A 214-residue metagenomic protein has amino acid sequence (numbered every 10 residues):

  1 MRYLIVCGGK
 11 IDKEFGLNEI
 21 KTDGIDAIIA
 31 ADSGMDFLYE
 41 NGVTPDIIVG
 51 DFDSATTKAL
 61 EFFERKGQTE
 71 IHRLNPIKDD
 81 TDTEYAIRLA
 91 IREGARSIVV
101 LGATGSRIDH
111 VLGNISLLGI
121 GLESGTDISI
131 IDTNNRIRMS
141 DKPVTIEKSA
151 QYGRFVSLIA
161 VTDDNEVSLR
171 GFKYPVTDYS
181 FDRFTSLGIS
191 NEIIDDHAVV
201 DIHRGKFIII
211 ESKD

Functional and structural regions predicted by a protein language model:
M1-F62: N-terminal beta-strand-loop-alpha-helix module at the start of alpha/beta ligand-binding or catalytic domains
V6, I29-D32, G50, H72-R73 (+2 more regions): General beta-strand structural signal in soluble alpha/beta enzymes
M35-F37, A55-T57, D80, R107-I108 (+1 more regions): Short gly/pro/ser/thr-enriched loop/turn and capping motifs at secondary-structure boundaries
E70-R92: Short phosphate-binding loop-to-helix
G105, D109-G119: Short Gly/Thr/Asp-enriched flexible loops that form oxyanion-binding sites at enzyme active sites
I120-I137: Short, acidic/small-residue loops that bind anionic groups at enzyme active sites
N135, S140-D214: Long, charged alpha-helical interface segments
